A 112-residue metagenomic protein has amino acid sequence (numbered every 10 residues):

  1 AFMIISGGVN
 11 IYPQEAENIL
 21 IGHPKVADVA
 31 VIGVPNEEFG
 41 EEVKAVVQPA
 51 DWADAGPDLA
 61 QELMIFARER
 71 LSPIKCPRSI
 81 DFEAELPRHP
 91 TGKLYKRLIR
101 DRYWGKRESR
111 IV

Functional and structural regions predicted by a protein language model:
A1-I74, E85, G92, L98: AMP-binding/adenylate-forming catalytic core of the ANL superfamily
I80-E83: General small-molecule cofactor/ligand-binding pocket signal
R100-V112: Acidic/polar alpha-helix N-cap and adjacent early helical turns within long charge-rich amphipathic helices/linkers
